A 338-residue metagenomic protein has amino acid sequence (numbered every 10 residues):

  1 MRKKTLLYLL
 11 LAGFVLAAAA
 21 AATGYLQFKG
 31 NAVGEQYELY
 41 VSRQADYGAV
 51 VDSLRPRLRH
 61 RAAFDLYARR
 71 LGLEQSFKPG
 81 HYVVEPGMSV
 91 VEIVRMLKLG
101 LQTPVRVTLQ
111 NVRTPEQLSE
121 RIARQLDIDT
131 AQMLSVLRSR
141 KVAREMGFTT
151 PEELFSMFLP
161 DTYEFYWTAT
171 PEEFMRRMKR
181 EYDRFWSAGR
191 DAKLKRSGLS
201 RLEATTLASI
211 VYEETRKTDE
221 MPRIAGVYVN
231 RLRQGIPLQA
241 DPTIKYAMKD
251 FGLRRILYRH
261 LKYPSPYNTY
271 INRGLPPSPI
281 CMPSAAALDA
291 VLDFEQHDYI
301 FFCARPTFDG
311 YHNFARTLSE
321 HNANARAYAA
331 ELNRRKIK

Functional and structural regions predicted by a protein language model:
M1-Q239, I244-K249, S265, C281-A286 (+2 more regions): Conserved catalytic or metal-liganding residues and their short signature motifs at active sites of enzymes
P237-L238, N272, P277: Mature, solvent-exposed C-terminal subdomains and processed small-chain segments of exported/organellar
D250-L257: Short acidic/His-enriched helical or mixed secondary-structure segments at domain edges of catalytic enzymes and some
H260-N272: His/Glu-based metal-binding/catalytic segments typifying zinc-dependent metallopeptidases
F302: Active-site-proximal loop/helix segment associated with metal-binding centers of metalloenzymes
